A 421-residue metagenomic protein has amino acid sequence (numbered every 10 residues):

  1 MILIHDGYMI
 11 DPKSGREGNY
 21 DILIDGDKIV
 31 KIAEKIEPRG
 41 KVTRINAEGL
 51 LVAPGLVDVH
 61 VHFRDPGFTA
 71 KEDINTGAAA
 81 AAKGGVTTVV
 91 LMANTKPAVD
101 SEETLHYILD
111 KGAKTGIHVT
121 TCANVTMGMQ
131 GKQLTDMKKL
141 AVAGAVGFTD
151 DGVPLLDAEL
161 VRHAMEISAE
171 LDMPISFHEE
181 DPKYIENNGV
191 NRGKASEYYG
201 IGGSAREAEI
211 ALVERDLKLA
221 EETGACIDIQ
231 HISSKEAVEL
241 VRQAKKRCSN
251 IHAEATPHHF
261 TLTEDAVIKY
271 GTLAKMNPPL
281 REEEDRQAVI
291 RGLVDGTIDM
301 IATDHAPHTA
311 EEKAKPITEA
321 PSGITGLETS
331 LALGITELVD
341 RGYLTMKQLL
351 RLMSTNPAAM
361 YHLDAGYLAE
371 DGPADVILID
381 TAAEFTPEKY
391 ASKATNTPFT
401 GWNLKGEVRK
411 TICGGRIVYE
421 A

Functional and structural regions predicted by a protein language model:
M1-R39: N-terminal metal-binding scaffold of metallo-dependent hydrolase/deaminase domains
G7, I22, D27, G49 (+15 more regions): Divalent metal-coordination and catalytic microenvironments
G7, P316-E319, P373-A421: C-terminal cap of metal-dependent C-N hydrolases
I36-V52: Active-site metal-binding motif and surrounding structural segment of the metallo-beta-lactamase
E48-G112: Metal-associated gating/positioning segment near the N- to mid-region
D110-V125: A glycine-rich helix N-cap at a beta->alpha junction
T135-I301: Histidine/acidic residue-rich metal-binding segments in metalloenzymes
Y198-C226, L273, V294-D295, D299-I301 (+1 more regions): His/Asp/Glu-enriched, well-ordered alpha-helical/loop segment that forms or immediately abuts the divalent-metal
